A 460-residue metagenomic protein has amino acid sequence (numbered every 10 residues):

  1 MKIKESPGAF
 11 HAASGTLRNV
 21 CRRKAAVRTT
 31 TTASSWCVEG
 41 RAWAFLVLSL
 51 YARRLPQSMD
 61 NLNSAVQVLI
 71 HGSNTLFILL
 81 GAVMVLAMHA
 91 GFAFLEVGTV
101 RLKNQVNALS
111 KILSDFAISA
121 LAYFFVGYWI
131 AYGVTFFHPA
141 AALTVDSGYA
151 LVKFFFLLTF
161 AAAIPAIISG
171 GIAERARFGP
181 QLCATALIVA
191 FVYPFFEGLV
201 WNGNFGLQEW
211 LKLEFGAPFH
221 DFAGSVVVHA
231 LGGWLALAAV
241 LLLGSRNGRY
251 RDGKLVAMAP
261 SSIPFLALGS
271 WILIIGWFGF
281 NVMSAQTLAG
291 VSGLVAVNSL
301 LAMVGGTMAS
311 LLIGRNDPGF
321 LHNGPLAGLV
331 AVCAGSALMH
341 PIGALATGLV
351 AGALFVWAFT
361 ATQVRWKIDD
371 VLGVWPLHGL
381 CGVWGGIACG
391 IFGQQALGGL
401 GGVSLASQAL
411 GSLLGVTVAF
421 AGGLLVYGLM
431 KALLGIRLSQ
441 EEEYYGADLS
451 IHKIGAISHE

Functional and structural regions predicted by a protein language model:
K2-K4, T29-T32: Alpha-helix boundary/capping motif
G8, S14-G15, T32-S35: Intrinsically disordered, low-complexity segments enriched in small polar residues
L17, L46-L50, L55: Leucine-biased recognition of intrinsically disordered, low-complexity hydrophobic segments
R23, V27-R28: Polybasic, low-complexity intrinsically disordered segments
A52, S58-E460: Hydrophobic alpha-helical transmembrane bundles of multi-pass membrane proteins
